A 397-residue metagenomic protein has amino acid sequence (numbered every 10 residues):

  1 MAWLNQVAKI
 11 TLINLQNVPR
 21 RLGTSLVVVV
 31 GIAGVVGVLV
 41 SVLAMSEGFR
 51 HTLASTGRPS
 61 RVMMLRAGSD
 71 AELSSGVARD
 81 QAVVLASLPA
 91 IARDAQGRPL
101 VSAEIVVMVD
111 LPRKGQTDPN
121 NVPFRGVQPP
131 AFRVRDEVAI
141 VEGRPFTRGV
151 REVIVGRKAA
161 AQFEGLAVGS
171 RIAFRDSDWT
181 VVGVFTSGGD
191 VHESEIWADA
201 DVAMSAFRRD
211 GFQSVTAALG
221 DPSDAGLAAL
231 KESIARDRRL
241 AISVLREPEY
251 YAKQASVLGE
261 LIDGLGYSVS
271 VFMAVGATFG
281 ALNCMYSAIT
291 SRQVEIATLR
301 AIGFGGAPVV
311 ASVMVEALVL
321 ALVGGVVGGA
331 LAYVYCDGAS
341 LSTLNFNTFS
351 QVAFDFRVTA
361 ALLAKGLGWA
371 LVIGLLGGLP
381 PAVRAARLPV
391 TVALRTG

Functional and structural regions predicted by a protein language model:
M1-G37: N-terminal Sec/SRP start-transfer signal
L22-F49, G259-E295, L318-V327, V372-L376: Hydrophobic alpha-helical transmembrane segments of multi-pass inner-membrane transport and secretion
A33, G37-P123, E142-R144, G149 (+3 more regions): Hydrophobic, regular-secondary-structure patches
A92-A95, P112-P119, A167-V269, M273: Mechanotransmission and gating elements of multispan inner-membrane complexes involved in transport and envelope
V101-V107, D118-P130, D136-V202, R209-D210: Hydrophobic secondary-structure segments that place a key small or acidic residue at a functional site
Y286, S291-S340, K365-I373, G377 (+1 more regions): Transmembrane alpha-helical interface segments in multi-pass membrane proteins
C336-L363: Short juxtamembrane loops and helix-capping segments at transmembrane helix boundaries of multi-pass membrane proteins
V358-G397: C-terminal membrane-exit region of the final transmembrane helix in multipass inner-membrane proteins
